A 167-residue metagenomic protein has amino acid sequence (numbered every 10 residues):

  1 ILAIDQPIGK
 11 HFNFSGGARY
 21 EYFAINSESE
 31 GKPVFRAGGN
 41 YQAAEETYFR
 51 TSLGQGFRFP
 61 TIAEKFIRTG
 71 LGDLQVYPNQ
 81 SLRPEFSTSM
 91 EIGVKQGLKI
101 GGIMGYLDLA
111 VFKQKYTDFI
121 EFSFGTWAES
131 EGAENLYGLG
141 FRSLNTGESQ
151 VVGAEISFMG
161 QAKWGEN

Functional and structural regions predicted by a protein language model:
I1, R83, S89, I100-N167: Outer membrane beta-barrel strand-and-loop segments of large Gram-negative receptors, especially TonB-dependent
I1-Q114: Structural signature of Gram-negative outer-membrane beta-barrels, strongest in the C-terminal barrel of TonB-dependent
